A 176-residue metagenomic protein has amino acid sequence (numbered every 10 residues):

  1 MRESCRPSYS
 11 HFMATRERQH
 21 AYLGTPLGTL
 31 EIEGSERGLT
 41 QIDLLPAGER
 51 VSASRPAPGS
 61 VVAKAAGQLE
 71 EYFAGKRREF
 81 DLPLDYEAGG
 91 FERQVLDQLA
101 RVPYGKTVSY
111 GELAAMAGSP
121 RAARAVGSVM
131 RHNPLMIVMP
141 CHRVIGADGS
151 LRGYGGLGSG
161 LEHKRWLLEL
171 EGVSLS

Functional and structural regions predicted by a protein language model:
R2-R121, L170-S176: Basic nucleic-acid-binding alpha-helical/helix-turn surface characteristic of O6-alkylguanine DNA
H20, H132, H142: Histidine-centered active-site/metal-ligand motif
R121-M136: Regulatory, non-catalytic segments
I137-V144: Short Lys/Arg-enriched helix C-cap and helix-to-coil transition segments that create basic nucleic-acid-contact patches
A147-S176: …primarily DNA-binding HTH/wHTH and HhH modules…
